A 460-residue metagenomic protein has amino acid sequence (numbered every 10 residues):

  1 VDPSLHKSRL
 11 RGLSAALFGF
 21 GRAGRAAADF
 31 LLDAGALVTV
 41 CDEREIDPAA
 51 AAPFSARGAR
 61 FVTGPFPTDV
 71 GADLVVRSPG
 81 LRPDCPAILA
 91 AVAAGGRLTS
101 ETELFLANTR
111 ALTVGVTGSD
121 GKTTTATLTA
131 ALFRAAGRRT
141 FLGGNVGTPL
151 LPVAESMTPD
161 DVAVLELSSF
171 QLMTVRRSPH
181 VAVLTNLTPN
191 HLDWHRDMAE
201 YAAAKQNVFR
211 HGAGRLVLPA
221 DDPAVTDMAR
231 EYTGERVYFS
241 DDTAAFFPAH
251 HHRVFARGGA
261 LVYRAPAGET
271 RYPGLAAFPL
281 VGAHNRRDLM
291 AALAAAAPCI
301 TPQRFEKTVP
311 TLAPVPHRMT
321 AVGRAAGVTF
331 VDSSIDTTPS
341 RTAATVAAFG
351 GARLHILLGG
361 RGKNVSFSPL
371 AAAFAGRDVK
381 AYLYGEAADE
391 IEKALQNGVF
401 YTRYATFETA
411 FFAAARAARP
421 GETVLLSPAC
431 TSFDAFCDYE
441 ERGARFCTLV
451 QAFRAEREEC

Functional and structural regions predicted by a protein language model:
V1-S100, L104, T301, K393: N-terminal leader/targeting and accessory segments in enzymes
H6-S14, A26-A34, R139, P273-D378: Nucleotide phosphate-binding/pyrophosphate-handling subdomain across enzymes that bind or process nucleotide phosphates
L31, V75, V116, N145 (+11 more regions): Residue-level signal for inorganic ion chemistry
L37-E43, V217-A220, H355-L358, D378-E386: Short internal beta-strands
T39-D42, V62-P65, T99-L104, T233-A256 (+3 more regions): Beta-strand->loop->alpha-helix junctions that form or flank phosphate-binding loops in nucleotide-handling enzymes
A50-S55, S368-E422, E458-C460: C-terminal helical cap/extension that packs against the catalytic core of soluble nucleotide-cofactor enzymes
P65-T68, P159-W194, T226-A277, V315-P316 (+2 more regions): Extended acidic/charged loop-beta regions that coordinate divalent cations and stabilize anionic phosphate/carboxylate
D69-A72, P79-A220, A224-E235, D434 (+1 more regions): Phosphate-binding loop of NTP-binding sites
